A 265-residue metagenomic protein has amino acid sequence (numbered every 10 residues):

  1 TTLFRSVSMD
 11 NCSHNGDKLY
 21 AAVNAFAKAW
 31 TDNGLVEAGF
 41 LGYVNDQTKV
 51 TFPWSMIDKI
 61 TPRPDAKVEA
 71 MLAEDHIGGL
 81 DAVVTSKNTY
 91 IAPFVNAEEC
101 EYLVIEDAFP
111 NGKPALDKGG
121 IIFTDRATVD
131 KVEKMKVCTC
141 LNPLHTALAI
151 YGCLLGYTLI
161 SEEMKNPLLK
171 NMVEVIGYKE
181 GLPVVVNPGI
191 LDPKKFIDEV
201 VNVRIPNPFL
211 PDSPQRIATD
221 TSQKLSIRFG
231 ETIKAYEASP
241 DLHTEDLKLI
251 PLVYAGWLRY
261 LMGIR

Functional and structural regions predicted by a protein language model:
T1-R265: Substrate/ligand-engaging "lid" and interaction regions
